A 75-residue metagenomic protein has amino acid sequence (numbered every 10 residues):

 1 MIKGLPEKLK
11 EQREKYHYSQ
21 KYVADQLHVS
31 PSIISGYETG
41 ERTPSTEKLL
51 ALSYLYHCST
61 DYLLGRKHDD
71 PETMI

Functional and structural regions predicted by a protein language model:
M1-K15: A short, Lys/Arg-rich alpha-helix, primarily the initiator
E7, H17-Y18, P44-E47: Residue-level signal for the short linker/turn that defines the boundary of a DNA-recognition helix
E14, D25, Y54: Alpha-helical residues within the helix-turn-helix
H17-G36: Short alpha-helical DNA-recognition segment
E38, K48, K67: DNA major-groove recognition helix of helix-turn-helix
E47-Y62: DNA major-groove recognition helix of helix-turn-helix/homeodomain DNA-binding modules
L64-I75: Short, charged recognition helix plus adjacent turn of helix-turn-helix-like nucleic-acid-binding domains
